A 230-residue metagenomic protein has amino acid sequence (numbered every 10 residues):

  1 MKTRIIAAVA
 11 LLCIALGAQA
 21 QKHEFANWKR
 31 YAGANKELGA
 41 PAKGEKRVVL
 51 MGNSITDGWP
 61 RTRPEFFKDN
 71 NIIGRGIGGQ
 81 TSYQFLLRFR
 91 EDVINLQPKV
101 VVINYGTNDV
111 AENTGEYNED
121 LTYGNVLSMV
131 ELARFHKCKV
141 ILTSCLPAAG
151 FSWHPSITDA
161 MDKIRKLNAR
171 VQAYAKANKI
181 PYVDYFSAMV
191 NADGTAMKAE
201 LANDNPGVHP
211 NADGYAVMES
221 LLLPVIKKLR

Functional and structural regions predicted by a protein language model:
M1-K22: Bacterial Sec-dependent N-terminal signal peptides
A20-K99: Serine-esterase "nucleophile elbow" of acetyl-processing enzymes
L50, I103, L142-T143: Structural beta-sheet core signal
R75-G78, Y105-G106, V110, T114: Cell-envelope and extracellular/periplasmic
Q80-L87, E116-V126: Glycine-rich anion/phosphate-binding loops
V110-G115, E119, G150-H154: Extracytoplasmic/secreted cell-surface and envelope-processing proteins
E119-T143, R170-I180: Charged, glycine-enriched surface loops/patches that mediate electrostatic binding to polyanionic ligands
P147-R230: Catalytic His-Asp segment of secreted/periplasmic serine-dependent ester chemistry enzymes
